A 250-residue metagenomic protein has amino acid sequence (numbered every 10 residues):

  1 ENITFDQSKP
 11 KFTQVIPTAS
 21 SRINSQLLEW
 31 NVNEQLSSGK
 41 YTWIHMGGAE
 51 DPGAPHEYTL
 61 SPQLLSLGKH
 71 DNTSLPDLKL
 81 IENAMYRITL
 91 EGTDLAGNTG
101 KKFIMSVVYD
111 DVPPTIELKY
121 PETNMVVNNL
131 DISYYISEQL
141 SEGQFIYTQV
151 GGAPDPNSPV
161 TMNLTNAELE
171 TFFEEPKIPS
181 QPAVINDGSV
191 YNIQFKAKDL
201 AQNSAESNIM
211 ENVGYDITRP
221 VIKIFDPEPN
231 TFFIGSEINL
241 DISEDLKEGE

Functional and structural regions predicted by a protein language model:
E1-T13, D94, F103-E117, I209-K223: Flexible, low-complexity linkers/stalks enriched in Thr/Pro that connect modular domains
T18-N24, E122-N128, P229-I234: Short, solvent-exposed loop/linker segments at the N-terminal edge of repeated beta-sheet extracellular domains
N31-L36, D94, Y135-L140, D199 (+1 more regions): Extracellular acidic, Ser/Thr/Pro-rich low-complexity tracts
G39-Y41, G143-F145, G249-E250: Short beta-strand elements bearing conserved aromatic residues within extracellular beta-rich modules
T42-D51, Y147-D155: Change "in extracellular beta-sheet-rich domains … of secreted and cell-surface proteins" to "in beta-sheet-rich domains
P62-M85, L95-A96, L164-V190, L200-A201: Signal that preferentially marks extracellular ectodomain short beta-strand elements of beta-sandwich modules
L90-G92, F195-A197: Conserved structural position at the C-terminal beta-strand of extracellular beta-sandwich adhesion modules
A96-K102, A201-N208: Beta-sandwich strand segments
